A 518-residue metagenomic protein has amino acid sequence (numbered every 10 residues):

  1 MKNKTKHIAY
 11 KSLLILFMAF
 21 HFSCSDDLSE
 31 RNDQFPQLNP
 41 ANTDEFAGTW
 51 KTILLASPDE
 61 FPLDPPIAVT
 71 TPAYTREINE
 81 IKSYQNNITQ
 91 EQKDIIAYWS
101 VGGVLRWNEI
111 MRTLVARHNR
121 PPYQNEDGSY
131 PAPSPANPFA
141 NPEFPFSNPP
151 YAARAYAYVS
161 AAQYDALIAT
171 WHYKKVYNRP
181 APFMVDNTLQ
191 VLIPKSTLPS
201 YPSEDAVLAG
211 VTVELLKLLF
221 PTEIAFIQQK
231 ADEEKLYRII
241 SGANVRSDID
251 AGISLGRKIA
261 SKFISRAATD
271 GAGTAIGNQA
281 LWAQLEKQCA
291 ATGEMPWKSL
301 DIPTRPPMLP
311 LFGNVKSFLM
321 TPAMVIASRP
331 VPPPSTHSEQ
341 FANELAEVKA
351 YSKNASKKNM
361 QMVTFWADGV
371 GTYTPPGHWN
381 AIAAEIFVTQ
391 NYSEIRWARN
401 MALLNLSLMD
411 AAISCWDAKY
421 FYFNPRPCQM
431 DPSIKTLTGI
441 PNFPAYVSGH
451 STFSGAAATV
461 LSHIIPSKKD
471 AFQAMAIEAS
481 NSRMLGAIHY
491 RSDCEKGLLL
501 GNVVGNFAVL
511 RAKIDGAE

Functional and structural regions predicted by a protein language model:
M1-K2, S25: N-terminal hydrophobic targeting signals that begin at the initiator methionine
K2-L13: Bacterial N-terminal signal peptides that target proteins for export
F20-S23: C-terminal motif of bacterial Sec signal peptides marking the signal peptidase cleavage site
S25-E518: Acidic/polar surface patches and capping/hinge elements
